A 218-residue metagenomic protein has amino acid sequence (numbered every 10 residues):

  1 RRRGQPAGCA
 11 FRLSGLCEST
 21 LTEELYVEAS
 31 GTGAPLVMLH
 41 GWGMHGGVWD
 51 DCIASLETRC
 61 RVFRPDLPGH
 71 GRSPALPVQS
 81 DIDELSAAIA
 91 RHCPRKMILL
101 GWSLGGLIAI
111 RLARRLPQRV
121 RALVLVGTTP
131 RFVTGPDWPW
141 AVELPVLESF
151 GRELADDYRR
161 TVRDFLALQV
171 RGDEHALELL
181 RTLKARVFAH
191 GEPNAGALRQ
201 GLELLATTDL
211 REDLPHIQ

Functional and structural regions predicted by a protein language model:
L25-A75, I82: Conserved HGGG/HGGXW glycine-rich cap/lid loop of the alpha/beta-hydrolase fold
D51, R111-R115: Active-site signature of alpha/beta-hydrolase-fold catalytic machinery across serine- and Asp/Cys-nucleophile hydrolases
D83-M97: Conserved acidic catalytic loop of the alpha/beta-hydrolase fold
L99-G101, V126: Short beta-strand immediately N-terminal to the catalytic nucleophile in serine-hydrolase-like folds
G101-G105, A109: Gly/Ala-rich beta-loop-alpha elbow adjacent to hydrolase catalytic centers
R114-R115, R119-D156, A197: Flexible "cap/lid" loop of the alpha/beta hydrolase fold
A155-D213: Conserved alpha/beta-hydrolase catalytic His-Asp/Glu region
H216-Q218: Short beta-strand/loop motif that positions the catalytic acidic residue of the alpha/beta-hydrolase fold
